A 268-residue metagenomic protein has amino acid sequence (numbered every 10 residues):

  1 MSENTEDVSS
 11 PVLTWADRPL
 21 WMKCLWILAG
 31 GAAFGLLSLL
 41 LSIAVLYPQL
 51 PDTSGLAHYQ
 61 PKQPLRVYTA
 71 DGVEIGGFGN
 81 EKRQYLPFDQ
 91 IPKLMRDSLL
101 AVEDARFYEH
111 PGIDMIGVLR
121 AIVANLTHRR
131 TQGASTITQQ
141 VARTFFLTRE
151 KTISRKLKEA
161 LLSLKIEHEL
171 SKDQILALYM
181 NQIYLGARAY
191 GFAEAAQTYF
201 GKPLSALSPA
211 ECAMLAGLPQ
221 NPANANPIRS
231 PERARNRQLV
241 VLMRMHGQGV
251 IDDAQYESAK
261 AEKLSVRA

Functional and structural regions predicted by a protein language model:
M1-Y68, R106, L126: N-terminal type II signal-anchor transmembrane helix that functions as the membrane-insertion/stop-transfer segment
K23-I27, K93, R155: Residue-level signature of transmembrane alpha-helical entry/exit and packing/kink sites in multi-pass membrane
L39, H128-A268: Non-catalytic, structured segments within soluble enzyme domains
L46-S98: Terminal hydrophobic membrane-targeting helix
H58-Y59, F78-G79, P111-G117, A134-S135 (+1 more regions): Short, glycine-/polar-rich solvent-exposed loops and beta-turns at beta-strand/coil boundaries
E74-G77, F107-E109, N224: Short, solvent-exposed loop/turn elements at domain surfaces
P87-I137, A193-E194, F200: Flexible, acidic/glycine-enriched loop-and-adjacent beta/alpha segments that face the extracytoplasmic/periplasmic side
